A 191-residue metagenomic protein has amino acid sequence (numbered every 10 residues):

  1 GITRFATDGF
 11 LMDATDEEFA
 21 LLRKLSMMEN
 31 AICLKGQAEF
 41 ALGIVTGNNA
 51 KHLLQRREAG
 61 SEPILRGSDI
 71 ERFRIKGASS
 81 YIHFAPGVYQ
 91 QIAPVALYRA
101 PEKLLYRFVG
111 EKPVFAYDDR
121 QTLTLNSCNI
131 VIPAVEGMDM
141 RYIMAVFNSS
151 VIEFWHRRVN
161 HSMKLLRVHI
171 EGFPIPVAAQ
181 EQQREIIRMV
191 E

Functional and structural regions predicted by a protein language model:
G1-I2: A short, charged helix-loop
L11-E185: Polybasic, glycine- and aromatic-enriched phosphate-binding surface used to engage nucleic acids
